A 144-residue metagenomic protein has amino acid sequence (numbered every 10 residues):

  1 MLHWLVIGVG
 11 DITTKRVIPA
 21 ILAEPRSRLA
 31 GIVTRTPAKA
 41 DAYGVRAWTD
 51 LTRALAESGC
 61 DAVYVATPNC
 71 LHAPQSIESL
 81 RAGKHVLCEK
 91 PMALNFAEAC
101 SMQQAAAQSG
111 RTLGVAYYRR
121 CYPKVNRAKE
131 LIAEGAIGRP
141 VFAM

Functional and structural regions predicted by a protein language model:
M1-Y43: N-terminal Rossmann-like dinucleotide-binding module
V6-G8, Y64, M144: Short beta-strand segments
A20-E24, Y43, E78-A82, S101-S109 (+1 more regions): Alpha-helical structural signal in soluble globular domains
E24, E57-S58, Y122: Acidic-histidine catalytic/liganding microenvironments
S27, D61, K84, R111-T112 (+1 more regions): Short, well-ordered coil/turn segments that N-cap beta-strands
G31, A62, F142: Short, Asp-centered acidic motifs that coordinate Mg2+ and/or phosphate in catalytic or ligand-binding sites
V45-A105: Beta-loop-alpha module in the N-terminal Rossmann-like domain of NAD(P)-dependent dehydrogenases, especially those
A93-M144: A contiguous active-site-proximal alpha/beta segment in oxidoreductase catalytic domains
